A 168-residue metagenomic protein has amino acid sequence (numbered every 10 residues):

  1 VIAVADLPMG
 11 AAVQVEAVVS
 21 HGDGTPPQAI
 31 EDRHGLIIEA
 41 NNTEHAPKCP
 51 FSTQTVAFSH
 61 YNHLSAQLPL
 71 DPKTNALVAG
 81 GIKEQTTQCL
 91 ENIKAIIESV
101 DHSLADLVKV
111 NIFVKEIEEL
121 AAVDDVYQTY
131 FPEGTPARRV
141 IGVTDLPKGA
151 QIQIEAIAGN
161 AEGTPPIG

Functional and structural regions predicted by a protein language model:
V1-E91, A95-V108, V114-G168: N-terminal presequence-like segments and the immediate start of the first folded domain
